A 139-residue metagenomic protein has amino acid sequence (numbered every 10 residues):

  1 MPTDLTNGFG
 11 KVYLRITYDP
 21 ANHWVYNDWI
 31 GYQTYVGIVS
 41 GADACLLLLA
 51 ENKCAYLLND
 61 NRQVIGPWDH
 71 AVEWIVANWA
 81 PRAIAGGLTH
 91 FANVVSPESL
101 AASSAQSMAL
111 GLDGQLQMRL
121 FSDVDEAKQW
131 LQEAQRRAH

Functional and structural regions predicted by a protein language model:
M1-H139: Amphipathic, Lys/Arg-enriched alpha-helical "gate/interface" segment within cytosolic domains that mediates
